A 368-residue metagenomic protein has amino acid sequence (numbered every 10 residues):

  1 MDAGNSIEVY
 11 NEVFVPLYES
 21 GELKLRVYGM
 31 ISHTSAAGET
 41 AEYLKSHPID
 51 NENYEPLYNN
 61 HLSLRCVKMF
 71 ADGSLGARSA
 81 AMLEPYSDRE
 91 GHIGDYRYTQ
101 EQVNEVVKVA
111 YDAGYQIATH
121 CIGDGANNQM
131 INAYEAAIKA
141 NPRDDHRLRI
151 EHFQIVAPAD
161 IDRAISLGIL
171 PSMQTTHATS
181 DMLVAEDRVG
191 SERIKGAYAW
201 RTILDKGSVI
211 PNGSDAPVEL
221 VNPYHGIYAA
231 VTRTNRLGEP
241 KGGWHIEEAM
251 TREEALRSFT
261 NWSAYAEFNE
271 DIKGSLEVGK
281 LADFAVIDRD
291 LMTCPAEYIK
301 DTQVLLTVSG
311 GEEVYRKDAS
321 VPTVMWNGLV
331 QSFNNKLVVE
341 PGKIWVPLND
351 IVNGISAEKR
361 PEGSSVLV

Functional and structural regions predicted by a protein language model:
E8, R97, C121, I194 (+2 more regions): Soluble non-cytosolic domains of exported or imported proteins
E8-D124, N128, R163-L170, T175-T176 (+1 more regions): Metal-coordinating catalytic core of metallo-dependent amide/deamination hydrolases
M69, T307, V324: Short aromatic-centered micro-motifs
V107-A118, I122-L148, H152-F153, P158-D162 (+4 more regions): His/Asp/Glu-enriched, well-ordered alpha-helical/loop segment that forms or immediately abuts the divalent-metal
Y265-A266, V314, G354: Short alpha-helical functional segments enriched in proximate histidine and acidic residues
A319-V368: Primary recognition of N-terminal secretory signal peptides and signal-anchoring hydrophobic helices
